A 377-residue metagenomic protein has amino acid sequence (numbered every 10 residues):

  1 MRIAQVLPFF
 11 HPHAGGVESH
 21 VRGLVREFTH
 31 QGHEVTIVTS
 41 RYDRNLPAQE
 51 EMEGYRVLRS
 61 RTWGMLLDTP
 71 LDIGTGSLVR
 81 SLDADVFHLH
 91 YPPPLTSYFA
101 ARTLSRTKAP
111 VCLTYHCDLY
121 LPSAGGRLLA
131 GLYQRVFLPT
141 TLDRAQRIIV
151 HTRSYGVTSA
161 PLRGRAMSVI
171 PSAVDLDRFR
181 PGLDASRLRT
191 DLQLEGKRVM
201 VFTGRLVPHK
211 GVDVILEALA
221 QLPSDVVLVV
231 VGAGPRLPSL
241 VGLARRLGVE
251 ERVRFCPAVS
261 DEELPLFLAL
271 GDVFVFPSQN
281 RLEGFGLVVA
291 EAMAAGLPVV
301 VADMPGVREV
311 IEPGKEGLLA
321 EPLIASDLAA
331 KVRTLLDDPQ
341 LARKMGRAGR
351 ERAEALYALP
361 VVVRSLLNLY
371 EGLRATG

Functional and structural regions predicted by a protein language model:
S19, G23, R198-Q221, P235-V241 (+3 more regions): A conserved mid-protein helix/loop that constitutes part of the nucleotide-sugar donor-binding site
T39, R56-L58, A130-D184, L194 (+1 more regions): Donor nucleotide-sugar binding/catalytic pocket of nucleotide-sugar-dependent glycosyltransferases
P110-C112, L119-T140: Nucleotide-sugar donor phosphate/pyrophosphate-binding loop at the beta->alpha transition of glycosyltransferases
L142, A258-V259, L266-G271: Short alpha-helical donor nucleotide-sugar binding micro-motif in glycosyltransferases
Q146, R252, A269-E283, L297: Acidic donor-binding loop of glycosyltransferase active sites
V241-V259: Nucleotide-activated donor-binding/catalytic signature segment of Leloir-type glycosyltransferases, i.e., the conserved
P298-V301, I311: Short hydrophobic beta-strand element within catalytic cores of glycosyltransferases and related nucleotide-activated
P313-G314, L318-A325, T334-Q340: Conserved acidic donor-binding segment of nucleotide-sugar-dependent glycosyltransferases
